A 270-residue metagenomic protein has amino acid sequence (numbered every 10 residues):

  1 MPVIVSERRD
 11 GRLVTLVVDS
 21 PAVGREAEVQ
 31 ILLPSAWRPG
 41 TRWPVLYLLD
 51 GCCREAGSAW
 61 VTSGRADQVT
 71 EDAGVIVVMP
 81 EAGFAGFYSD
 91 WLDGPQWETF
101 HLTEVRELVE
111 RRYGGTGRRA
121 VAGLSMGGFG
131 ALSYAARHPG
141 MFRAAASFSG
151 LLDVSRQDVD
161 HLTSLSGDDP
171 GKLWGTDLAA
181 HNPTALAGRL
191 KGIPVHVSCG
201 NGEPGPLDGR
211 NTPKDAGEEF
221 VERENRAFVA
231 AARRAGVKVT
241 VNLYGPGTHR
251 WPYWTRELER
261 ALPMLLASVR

Functional and structural regions predicted by a protein language model:
M1-R270: Non-catalytic cap/lid and distal C-terminal segments of serine-dependent acyl enzymes
